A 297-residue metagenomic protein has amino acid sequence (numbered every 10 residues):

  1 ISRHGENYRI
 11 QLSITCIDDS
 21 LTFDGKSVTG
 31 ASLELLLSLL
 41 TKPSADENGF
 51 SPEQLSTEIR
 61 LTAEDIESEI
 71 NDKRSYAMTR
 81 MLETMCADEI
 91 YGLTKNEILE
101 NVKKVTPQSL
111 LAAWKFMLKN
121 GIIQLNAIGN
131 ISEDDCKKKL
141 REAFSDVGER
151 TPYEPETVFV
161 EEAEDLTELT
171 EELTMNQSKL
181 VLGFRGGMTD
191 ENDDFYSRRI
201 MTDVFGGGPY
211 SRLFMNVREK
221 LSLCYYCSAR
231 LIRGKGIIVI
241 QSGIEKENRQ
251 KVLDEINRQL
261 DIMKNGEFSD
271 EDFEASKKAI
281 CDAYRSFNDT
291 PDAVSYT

Functional and structural regions predicted by a protein language model:
I1, L182, N192-G206, M215-V217: Active/ligand-binding-proximal structured segments within catalytic/core domains that scaffold catalytic residues
I1-K42, S75-E97, I122-I128, L182 (+3 more regions): M16 family metallopeptidases and their MPP-like homologs
K26-S27, L36-G49, I59-E67: Hydrophobic alpha-helical hairpins/lids featuring a short glycine-rich hinge
N48-I59, Y76-L82, E97-I98, P152-L166: Short, surface-exposed recognition loops or helix-turn segments adjacent to catalytic cores
E64-S68, T167-M175, D282-D289: Short, low-order "capping/linker" segments at domain edges
Y91, N101, F116-K119, Q124-T189: An aromatic/glycine/proline-enriched structural segment found at the starts of mature extracellular/organellar domains
